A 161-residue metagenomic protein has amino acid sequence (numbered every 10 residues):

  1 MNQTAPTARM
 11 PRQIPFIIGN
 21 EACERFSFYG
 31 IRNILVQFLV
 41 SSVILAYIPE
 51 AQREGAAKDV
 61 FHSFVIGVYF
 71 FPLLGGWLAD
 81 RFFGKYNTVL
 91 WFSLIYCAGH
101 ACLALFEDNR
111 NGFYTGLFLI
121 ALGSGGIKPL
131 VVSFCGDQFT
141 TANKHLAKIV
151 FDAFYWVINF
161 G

Functional and structural regions predicted by a protein language model:
M1-Y29, I34: Cytosolic juxtamembrane N-terminal segment immediately preceding the first transmembrane helix of multi-pass
R25, Y29, A121-L130: Small-residue-rich segments within alpha-helical transmembrane domains of MFS-like 12-TM solute carriers
N33-K58: Short amphipathic helix-loop junctions that connect adjacent transmembrane helices in Major Facilitator Superfamily/SLC
K58-D80, K128, F160: Central cavity-lining transmembrane alpha-helices of secondary-active solute carriers, predominantly the Major
G67-F71, S124, H145-G161: Glycine-rich segments within core transmembrane alpha-helices of 12-TM secondary carriers
T88-V89, F151: Primarily marks hydrophobic transmembrane alpha-helices of the MFS/SLC 12-helix fold
V89-T115, L122: C-terminal ends and interior cores of transmembrane alpha-helices in multi-pass membrane transporters/permeases
G126-A142: Intracellular juxtamembrane helix-capping segments at the cytosolic ends of symmetry-related transmembrane helices
